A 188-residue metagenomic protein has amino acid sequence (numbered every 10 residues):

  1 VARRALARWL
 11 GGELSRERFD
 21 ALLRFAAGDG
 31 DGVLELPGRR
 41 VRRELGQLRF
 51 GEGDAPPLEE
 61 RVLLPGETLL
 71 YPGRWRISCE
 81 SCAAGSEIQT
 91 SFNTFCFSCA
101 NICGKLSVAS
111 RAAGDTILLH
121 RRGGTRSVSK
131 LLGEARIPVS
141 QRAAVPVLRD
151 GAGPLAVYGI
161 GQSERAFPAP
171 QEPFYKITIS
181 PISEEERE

Functional and structural regions predicted by a protein language model:
V1-E188: AMP-forming adenylation/ATP pyrophosphatase catalytic core
